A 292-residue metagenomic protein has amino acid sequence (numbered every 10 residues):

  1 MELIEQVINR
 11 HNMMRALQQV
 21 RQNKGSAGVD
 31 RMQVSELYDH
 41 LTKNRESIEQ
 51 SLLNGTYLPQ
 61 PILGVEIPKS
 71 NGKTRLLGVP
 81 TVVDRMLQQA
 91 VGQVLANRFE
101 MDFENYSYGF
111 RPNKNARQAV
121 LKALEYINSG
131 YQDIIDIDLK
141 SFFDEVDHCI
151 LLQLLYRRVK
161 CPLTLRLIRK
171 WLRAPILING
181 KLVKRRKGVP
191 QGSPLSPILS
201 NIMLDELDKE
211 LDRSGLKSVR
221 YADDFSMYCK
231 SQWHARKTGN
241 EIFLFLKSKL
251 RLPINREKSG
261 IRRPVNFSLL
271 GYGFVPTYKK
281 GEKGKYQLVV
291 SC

Functional and structural regions predicted by a protein language model:
M1-T42, E46: Non-catalytic, polymerase-adjacent accessory regions of viral genome-replication enzymes
I8-G25, I62-G64, Q93-R98, K217 (+1 more regions): Short, compositionally biased low-complexity segments
A16, L87-Q88, D144-V146, R236 (+2 more regions): Short helix/loop capping segments that flank catalytic or ligand/cofactor-binding pockets
A16-V20, A90, L167-L172: Short alpha-helical scaffolding segments that buttress acidic/His motifs in well-ordered protein cores
Q22-S35, P68-L77, E104-Y106: Glycine-/proline-rich flexible loop or hinge segments
S51-E66, S70, D102-N266: Conserved polymerase palm-domain catalytic core
L77-V94, M101: Hydrophobic alpha-helical hairpins/lids featuring a short glycine-rich hinge
Y272-C292: Active-site and adjacent loop segments of nucleotide-processing enzymes that use two-metal-ion phosphate chemistry
